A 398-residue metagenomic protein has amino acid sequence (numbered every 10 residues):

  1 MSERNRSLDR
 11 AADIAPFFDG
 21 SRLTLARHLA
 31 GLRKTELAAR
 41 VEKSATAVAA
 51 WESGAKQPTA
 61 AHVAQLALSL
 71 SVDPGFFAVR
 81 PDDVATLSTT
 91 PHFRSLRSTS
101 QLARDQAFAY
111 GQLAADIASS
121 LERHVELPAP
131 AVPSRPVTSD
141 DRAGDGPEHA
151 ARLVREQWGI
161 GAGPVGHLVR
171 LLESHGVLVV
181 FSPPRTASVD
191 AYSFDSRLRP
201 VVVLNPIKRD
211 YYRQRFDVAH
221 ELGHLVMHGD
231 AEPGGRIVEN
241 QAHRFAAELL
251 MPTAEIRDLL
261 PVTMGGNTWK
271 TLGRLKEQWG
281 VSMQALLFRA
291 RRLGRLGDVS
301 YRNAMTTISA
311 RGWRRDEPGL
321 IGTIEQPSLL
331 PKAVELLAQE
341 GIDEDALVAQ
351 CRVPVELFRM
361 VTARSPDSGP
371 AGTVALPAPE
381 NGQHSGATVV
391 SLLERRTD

Functional and structural regions predicted by a protein language model:
M1-D398: Short juxta-domain linker segments that transition from a proline/glycine-rich, charged coil into a short amphipathic
